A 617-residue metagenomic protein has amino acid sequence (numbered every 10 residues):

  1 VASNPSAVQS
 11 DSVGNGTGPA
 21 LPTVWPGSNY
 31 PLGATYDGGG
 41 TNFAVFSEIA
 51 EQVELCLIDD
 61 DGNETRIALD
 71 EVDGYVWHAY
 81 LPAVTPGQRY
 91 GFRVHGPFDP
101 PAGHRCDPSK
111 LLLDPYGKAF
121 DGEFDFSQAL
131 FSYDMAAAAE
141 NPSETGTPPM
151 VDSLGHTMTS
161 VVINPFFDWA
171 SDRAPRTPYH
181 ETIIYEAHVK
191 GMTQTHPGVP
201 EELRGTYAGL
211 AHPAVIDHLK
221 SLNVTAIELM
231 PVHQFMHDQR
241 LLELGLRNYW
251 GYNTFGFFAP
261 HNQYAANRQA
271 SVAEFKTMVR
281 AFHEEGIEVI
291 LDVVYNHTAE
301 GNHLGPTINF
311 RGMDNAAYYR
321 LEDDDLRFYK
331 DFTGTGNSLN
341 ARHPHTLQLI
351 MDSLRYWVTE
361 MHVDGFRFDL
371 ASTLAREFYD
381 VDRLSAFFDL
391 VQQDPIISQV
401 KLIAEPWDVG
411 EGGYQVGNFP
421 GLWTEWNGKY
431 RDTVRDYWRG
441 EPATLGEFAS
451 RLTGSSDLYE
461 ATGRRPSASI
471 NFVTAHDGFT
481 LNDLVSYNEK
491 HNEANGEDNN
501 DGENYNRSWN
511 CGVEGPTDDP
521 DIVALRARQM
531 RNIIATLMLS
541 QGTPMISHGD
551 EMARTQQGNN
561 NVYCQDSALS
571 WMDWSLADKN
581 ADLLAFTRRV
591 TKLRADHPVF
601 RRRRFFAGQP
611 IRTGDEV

Functional and structural regions predicted by a protein language model:
A2-A265, R280, S467-N506: N-terminal structural segment of carbohydrate-active enzymes
V45, F92, A187, L229 (+10 more regions): Conserved, mostly hydrophobic/aromatic
A50, V224, H362-V363, G542-T543: A structural motif
F92, L576-A607: Aromatic- and carboxylate-lined catalytic core of secreted/periplasmic carbohydrate-active enzymes
S153-L154, H188-H362, L370-Q393, G413 (+1 more regions): Substrate-binding/active-site clefts of carbohydrate-active enzymes
T182-E186, A226-E228, G286-I290, G365-R367 (+2 more regions): Structural preference for beta-strand elements that scaffold enzyme active sites
K220, Q239-F257, R554-R588: Extended hydrophobic/aromatic segments used for targeting, binding, or gating
R383-H548, A553, N561-Q565, P598-R601 (+2 more regions): Conserved alpha/beta catalytic core and glycan-binding cleft of carbohydrate-active enzymes
